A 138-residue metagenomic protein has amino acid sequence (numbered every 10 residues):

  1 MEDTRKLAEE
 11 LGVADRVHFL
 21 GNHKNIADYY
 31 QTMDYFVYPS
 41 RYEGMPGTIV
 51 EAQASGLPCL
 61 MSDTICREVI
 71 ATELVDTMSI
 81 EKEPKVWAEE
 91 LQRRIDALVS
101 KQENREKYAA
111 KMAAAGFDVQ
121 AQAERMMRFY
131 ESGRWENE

Functional and structural regions predicted by a protein language model:
T4-G21: Nucleotide-activated donor-binding/catalytic signature segment of Leloir-type glycosyltransferases, i.e., the conserved
N22, R41: Aromatic "clamp/platform" in nucleotide-sugar-dependent glycosyltransferases that forms part of the donor/acceptor
A27, P46-A54, E68: Short alpha-helical segment that forms part of, or immediately flanks, the ligand-binding pocket in carbohydrate-active
M33: An anion/phosphate-binding loop that grips the pyrophosphate of nucleotide cofactors and donors
F36-V37: A short hydrophobic beta-strand element within the catalytic core of glycosyltransferases that build diverse glycans
I49, P58-S62: Short hydrophobic beta-strand element within catalytic cores of glycosyltransferases and related nucleotide-activated
E68-V99: Change "using UDP/GDP/dTDP sugars" to "using nucleotide sugars
V99-E138: A charged, aromatic-enriched C-terminal amphipathic alpha-helix characteristic of glycosyltransferases across folds
